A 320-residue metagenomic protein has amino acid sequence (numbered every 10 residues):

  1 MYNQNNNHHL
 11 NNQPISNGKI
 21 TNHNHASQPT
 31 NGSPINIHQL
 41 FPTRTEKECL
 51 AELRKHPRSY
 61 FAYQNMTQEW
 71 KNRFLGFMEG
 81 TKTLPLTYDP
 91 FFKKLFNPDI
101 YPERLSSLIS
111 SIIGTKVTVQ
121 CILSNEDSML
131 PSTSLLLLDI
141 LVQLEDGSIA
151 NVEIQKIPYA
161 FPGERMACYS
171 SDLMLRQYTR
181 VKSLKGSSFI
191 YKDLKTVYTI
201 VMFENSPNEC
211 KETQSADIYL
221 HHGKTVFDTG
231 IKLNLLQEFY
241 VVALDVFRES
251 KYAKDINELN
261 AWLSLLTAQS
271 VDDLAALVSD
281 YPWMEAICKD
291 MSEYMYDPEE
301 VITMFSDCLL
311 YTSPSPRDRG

Functional and structural regions predicted by a protein language model:
Y2-L310: Elongated, amphipathic alpha-helical interaction scaffolds
Y311-G320: Conserved small/polar residues in nucleotide/adenosyl-binding loops
